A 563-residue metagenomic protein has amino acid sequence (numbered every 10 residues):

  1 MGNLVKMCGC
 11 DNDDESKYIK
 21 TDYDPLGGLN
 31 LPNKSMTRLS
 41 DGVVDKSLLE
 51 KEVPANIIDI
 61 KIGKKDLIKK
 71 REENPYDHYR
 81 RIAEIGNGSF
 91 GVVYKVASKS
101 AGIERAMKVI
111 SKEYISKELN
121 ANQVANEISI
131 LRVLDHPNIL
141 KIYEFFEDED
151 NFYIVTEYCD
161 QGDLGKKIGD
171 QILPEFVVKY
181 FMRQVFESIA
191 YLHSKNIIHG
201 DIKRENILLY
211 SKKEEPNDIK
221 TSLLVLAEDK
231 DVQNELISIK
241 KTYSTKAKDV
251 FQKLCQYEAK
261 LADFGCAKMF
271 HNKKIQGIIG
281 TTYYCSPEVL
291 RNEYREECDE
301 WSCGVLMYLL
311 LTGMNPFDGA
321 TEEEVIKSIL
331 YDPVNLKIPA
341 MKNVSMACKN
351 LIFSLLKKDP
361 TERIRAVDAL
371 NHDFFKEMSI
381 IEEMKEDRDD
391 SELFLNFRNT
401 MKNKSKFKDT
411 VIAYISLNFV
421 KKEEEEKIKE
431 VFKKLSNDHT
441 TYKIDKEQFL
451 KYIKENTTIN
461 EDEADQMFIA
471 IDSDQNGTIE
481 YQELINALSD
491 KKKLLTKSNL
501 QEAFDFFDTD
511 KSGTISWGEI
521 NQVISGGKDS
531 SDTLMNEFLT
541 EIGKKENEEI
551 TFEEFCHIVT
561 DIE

Functional and structural regions predicted by a protein language model:
V92: Conserved N-lobe ATP-binding subsite of Hanks-type protein kinase domains, especially the beta3 VAIK lysine
E104, V109-L134: Conserved N-lobe beta3->alphaC-helix segment of eukaryotic protein kinase catalytic domains
F145: Activation-segment/catalytic-loop signature of the eukaryotic protein kinase fold
D150-D163, K167: Conserved short submotifs of the Hanks-type protein kinase catalytic core that shape the nucleotide-binding pocket
F181-M182: Activation segment signature within eukaryotic-like protein kinase domains
K357-E383: Terminal C-lobe "cap" of eukaryotic-type protein kinase domains
